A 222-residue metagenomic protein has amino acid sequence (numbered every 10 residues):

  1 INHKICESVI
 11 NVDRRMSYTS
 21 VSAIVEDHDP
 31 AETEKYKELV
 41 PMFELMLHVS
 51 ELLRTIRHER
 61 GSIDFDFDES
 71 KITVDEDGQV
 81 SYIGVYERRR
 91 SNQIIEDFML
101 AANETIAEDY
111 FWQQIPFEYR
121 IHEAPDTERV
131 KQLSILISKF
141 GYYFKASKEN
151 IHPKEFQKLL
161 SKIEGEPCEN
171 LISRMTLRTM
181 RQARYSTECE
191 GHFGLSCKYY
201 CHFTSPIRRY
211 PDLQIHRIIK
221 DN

Functional and structural regions predicted by a protein language model:
I1-N222: Conserved, carboxylate-rich catalytic/transport cores that coordinate ions
